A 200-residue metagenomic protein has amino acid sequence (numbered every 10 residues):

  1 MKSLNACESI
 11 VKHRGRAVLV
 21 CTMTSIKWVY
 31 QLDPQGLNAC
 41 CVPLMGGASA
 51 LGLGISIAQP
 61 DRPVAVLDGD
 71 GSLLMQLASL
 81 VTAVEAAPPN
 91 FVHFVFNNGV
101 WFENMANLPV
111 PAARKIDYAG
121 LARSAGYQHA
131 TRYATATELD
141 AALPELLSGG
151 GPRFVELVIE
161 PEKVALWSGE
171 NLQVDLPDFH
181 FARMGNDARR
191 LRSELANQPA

Functional and structural regions predicted by a protein language model:
S3-A6, V18, W28-F179: Thiamine diphosphate
R14-C21: Conserved beta-ketoacyl condensing-enzyme motif
M23-I26: Short, polar loop motifs at secondary-structure junctions
E170-A200: SAM-dependent methyltransferases
